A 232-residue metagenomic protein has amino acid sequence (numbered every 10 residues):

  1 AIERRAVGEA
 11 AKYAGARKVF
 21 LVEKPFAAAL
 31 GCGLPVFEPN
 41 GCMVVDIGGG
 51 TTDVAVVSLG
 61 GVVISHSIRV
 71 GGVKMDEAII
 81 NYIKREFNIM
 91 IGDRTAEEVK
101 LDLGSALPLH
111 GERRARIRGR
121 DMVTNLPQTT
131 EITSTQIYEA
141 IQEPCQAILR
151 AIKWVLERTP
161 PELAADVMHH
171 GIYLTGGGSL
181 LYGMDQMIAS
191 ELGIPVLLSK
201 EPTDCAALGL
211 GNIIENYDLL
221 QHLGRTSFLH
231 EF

Functional and structural regions predicted by a protein language model:
A1-I47, A55-I172, S179-F232: Nucleotide/phosphate-binding catalytic cleft detector across ATP-hydrolyzing and phosphate-transferring enzymes
